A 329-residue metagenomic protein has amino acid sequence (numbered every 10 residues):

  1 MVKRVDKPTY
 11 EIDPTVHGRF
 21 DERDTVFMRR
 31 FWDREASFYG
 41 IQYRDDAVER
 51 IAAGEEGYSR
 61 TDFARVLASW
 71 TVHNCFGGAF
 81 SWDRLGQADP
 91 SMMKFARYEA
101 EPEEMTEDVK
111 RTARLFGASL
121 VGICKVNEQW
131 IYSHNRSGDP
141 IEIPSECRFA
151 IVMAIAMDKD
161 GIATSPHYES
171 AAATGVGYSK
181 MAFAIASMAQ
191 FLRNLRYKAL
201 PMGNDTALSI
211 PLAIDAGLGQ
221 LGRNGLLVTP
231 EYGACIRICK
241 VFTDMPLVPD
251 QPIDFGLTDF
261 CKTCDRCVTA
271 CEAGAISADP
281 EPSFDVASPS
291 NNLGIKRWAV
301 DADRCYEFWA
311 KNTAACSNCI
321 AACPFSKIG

Functional and structural regions predicted by a protein language model:
M1-C124, C147, A321, F325-G329: Iron-sulfur (Fe-S) cluster-binding modules
K110-R111, F116-G329: Catalytic cores of enzyme domains
